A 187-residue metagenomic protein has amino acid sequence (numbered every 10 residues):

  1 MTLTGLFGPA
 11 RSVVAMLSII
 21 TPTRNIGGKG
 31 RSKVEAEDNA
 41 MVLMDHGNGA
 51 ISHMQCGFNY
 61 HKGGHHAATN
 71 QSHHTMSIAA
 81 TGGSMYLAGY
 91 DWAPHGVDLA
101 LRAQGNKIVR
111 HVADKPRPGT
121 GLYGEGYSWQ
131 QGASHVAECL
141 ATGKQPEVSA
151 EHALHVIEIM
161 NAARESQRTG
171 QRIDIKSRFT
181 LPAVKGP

Functional and structural regions predicted by a protein language model:
M1-H95, Q130-T142, F179-P187: Contiguous beta-strand/loop segments that form the cofactor/metal-binding neighborhood of enzyme cores
I51, S84, N106-V109, Q145 (+1 more regions): Short, mixed charged/polar active-site loops that provide acid/base catalysis or chelate metal/phosphate cofactors
M54, L87-A88, R110-H111, V148 (+1 more regions): Short capping micro-motif at the N-terminus of alpha-helices
M76, W92-R110: Short polybasic amphipathic segments
G96-R102, H135-P187: C-terminal helix-rich "cap/oligomerization" subdomain common to oxidoreductases
G105, P116-R117: Outer-membrane beta-barrel proteins, especially TonB-dependent receptors
V109-A113, T120-Y123: Glycine-rich phosphate/pyrophosphate-binding loop and adjacent beta-alpha nucleotide/cofactor-binding cores
T120-A133: Active-site loop of classical SDR/Rossmann-like NAD(P)-dependent oxidoreductases, centered on the catalytic Tyr-X3-Lys
